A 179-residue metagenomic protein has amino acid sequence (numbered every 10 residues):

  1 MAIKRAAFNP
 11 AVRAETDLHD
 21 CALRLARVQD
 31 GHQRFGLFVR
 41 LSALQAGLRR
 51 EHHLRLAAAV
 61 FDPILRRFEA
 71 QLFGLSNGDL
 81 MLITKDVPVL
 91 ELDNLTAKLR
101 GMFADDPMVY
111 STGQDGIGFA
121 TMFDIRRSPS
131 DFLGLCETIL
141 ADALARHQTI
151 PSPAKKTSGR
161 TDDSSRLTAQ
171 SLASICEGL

Functional and structural regions predicted by a protein language model:
M1-L179: Regulatory and interdomain segments flanking nucleotide-handling catalytic cores in signaling/defense enzymes
